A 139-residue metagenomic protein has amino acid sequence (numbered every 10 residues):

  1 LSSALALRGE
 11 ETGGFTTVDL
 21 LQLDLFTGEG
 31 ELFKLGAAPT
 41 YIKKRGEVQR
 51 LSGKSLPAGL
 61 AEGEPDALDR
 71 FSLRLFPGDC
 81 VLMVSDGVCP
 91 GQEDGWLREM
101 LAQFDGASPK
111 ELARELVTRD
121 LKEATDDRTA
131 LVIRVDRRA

Functional and structural regions predicted by a protein language model:
S2-A139: Conserved subregion of the PPM/PP2C metallophosphatase catalytic domain
